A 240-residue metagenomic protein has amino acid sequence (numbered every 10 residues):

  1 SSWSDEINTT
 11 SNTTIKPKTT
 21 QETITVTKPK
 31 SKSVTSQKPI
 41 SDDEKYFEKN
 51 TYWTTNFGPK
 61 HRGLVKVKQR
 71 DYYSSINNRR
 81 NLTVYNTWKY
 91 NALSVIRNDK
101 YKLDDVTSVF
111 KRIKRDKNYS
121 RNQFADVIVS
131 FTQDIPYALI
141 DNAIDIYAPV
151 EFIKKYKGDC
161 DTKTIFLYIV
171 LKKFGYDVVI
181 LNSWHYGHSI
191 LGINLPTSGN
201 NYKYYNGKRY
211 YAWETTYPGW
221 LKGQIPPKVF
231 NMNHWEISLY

Functional and structural regions predicted by a protein language model:
S1-Y240: A structural boundary/capping signal
